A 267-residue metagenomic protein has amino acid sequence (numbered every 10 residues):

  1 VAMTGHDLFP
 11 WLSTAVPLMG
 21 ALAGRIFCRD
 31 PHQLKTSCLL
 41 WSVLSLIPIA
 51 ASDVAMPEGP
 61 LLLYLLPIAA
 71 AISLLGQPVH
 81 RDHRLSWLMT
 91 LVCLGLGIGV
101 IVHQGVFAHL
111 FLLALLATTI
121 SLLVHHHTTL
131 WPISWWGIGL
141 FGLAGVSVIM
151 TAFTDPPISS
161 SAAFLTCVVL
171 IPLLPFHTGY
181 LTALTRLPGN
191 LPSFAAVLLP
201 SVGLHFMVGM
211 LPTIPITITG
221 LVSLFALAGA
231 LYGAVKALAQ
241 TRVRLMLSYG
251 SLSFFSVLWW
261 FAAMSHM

Functional and structural regions predicted by a protein language model:
V1-L88: Transmembrane helix-loop-helix hairpins at membrane boundaries of multipass inner-membrane proteins
G5-V16, V54-L66, Q104-L116, P157-V169 (+1 more regions): Structural signature of hydrophobic alpha-helical transmembrane segments
W11-V16, L39-L40, L62-L65, R81-C93 (+4 more regions): Short hydrophobic alpha-helical membrane-embedded segments
M19, L96, V148-T151, F176 (+3 more regions): Hydrophobic/aromatic residues in alpha-helical transmembrane segments
G20, S45-P48, G97, A144-V148 (+2 more regions): Alpha-helical transmembrane segments of multipass membrane proteins
G24-T36, L85-T178, A237-M267: Alpha-helical multi-pass transmembrane bundles of energy-transducing inner-membrane proteins
D30, S37-P48, D53-V54, I72-D82 (+4 more regions): Short helix-boundary/re-entrant hairpin motifs in multi-pass inner-membrane proteins
T217, L221-S223, V235-K236, H266-M267: Transmembrane helix-loop-helix hairpins at the membrane interface of multi-pass integral membrane proteins
